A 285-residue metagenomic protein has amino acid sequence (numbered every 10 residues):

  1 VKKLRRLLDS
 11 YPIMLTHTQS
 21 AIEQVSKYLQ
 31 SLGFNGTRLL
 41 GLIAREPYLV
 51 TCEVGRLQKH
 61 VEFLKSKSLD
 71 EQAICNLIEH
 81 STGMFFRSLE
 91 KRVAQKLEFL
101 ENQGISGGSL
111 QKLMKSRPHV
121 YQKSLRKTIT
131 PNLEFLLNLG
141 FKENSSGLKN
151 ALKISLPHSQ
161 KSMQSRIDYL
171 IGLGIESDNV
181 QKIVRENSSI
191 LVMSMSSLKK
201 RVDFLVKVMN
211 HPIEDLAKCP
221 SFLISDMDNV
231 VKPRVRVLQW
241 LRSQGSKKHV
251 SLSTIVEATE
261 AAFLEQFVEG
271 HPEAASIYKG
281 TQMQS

Functional and structural regions predicted by a protein language model:
V1-S285: Long amphipathic alpha-helical repeat/alpha-solenoid cores
